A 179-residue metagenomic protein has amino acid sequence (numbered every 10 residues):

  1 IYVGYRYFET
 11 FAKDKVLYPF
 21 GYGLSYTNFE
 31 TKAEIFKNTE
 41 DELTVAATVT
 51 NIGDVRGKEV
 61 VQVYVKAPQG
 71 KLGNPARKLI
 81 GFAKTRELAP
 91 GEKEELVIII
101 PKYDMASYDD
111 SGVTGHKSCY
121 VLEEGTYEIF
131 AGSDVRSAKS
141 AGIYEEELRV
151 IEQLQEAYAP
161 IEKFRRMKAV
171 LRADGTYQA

Functional and structural regions predicted by a protein language model:
I1-K58, Y64-K66, P90, K117-D134 (+2 more regions): Secreted, periplasmic, or luminal enzymes acting at the cell surface/secretory milieu
K71-G115: Intrinsically disordered, low-complexity Pro/Gly/Ser/Thr-rich segments with frequent PxxP/GP/PP motifs and embedded
